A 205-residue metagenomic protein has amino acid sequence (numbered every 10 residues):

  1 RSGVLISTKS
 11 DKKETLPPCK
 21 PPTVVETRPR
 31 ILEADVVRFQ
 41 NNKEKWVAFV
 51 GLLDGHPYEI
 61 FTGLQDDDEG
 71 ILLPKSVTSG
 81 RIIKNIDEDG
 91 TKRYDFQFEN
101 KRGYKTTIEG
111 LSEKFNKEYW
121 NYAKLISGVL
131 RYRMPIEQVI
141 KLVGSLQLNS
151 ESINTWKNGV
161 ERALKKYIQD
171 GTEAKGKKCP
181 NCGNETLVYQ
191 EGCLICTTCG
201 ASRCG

Functional and structural regions predicted by a protein language model:
R1-G205: Long, C-terminal-biased catalytic regions of enzyme "large/alpha" subunits
